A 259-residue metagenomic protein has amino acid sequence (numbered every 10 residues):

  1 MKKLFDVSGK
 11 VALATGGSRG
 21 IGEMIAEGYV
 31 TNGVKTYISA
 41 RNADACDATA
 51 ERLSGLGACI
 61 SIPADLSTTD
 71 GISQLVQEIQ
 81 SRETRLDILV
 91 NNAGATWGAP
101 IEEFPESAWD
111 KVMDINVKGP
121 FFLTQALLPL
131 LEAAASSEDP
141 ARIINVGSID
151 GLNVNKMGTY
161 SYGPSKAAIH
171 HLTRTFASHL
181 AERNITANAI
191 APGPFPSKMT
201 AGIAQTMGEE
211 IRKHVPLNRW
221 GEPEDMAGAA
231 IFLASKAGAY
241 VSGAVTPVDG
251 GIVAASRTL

Functional and structural regions predicted by a protein language model:
K2-L4, I231, S242-L259: Short C-terminal tail/terminal secondary-structure segment of NAD(P)H-dependent dehydrogenase/reductase domains
V11, S18-R19: Conserved glycine-rich cofactor-binding loop
V90, A181, T186, V241-G243: Short, small/polar-rich loop/turn modules that mediate ligand/substrate recognition or access, typified
P100-I101, P105-M113, I211: Substrate-binding pocket helix/loop in short-chain dehydrogenase/reductase
T124, S165, T173: Active-site helix of classical SDR
P129, S178-H179, A239: Alpha-helical segment proximal to the catalytic Tyr-Lys
S148: Residue(s) in the substrate-gating loop at a strand-loop-helix junction that position the organic substrate next
